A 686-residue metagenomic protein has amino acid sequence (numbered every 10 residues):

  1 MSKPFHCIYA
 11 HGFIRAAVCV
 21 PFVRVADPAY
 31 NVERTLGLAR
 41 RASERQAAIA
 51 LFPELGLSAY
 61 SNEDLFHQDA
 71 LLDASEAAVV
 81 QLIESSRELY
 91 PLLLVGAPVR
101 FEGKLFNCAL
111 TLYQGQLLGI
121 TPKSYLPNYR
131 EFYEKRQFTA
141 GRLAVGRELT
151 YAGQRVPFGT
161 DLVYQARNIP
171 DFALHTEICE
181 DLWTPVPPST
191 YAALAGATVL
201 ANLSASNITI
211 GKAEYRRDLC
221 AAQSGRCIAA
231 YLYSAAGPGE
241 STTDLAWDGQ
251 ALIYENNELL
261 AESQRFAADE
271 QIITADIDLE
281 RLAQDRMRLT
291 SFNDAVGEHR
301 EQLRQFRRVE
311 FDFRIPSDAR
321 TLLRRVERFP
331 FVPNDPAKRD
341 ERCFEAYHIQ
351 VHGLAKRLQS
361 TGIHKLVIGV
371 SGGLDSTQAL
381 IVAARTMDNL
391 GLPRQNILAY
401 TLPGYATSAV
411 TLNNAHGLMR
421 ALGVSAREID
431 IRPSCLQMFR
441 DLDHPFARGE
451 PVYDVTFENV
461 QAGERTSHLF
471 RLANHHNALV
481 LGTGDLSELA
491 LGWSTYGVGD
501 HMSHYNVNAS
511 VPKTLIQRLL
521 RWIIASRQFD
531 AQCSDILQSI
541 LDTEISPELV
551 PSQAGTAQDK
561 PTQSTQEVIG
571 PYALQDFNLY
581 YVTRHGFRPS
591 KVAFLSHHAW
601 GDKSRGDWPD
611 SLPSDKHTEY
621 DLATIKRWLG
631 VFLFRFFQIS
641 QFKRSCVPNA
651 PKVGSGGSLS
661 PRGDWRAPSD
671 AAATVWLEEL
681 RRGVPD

Functional and structural regions predicted by a protein language model:
M1-G369, I381, R385-R394, A426: Enzyme catalytic cores with a strong preference for nitrogen-chemistry domains
I14-R15, P170-F172, C227-A229, P238-S241 (+3 more regions): ATP/NTP-dependent adenylation/nucleotidyl-transfer catalytic domains that generate, transfer, or process NMP-activated
